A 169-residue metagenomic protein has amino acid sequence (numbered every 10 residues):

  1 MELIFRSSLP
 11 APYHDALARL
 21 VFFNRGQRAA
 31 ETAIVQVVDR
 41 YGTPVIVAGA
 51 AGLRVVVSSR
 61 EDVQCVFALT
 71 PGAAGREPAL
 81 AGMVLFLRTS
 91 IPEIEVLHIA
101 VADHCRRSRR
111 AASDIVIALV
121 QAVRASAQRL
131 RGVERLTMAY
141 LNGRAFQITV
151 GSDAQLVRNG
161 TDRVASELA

Functional and structural regions predicted by a protein language model:
M1-R107, A125-G132, I148-A169: Non-catalytic substrate-recognition and accessory regions of acyl/acetyltransferase enzymes
R106-S126: Conserved acetyl-CoA-binding loop-helix of GNAT-fold acetyltransferases
Q128-G143: A short amphipathic beta-strand at an alpha->beta junction
